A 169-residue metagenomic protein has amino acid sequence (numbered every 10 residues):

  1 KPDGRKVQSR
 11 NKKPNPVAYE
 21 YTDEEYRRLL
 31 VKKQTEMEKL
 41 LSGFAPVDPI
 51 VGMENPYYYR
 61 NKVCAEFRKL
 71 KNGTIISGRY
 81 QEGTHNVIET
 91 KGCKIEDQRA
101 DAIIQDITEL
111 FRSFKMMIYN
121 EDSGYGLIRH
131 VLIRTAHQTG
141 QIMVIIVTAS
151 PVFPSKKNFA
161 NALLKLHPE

Functional and structural regions predicted by a protein language model:
K1-E169: Accessory RNA-recognition modules of RNA-modification enzymes
